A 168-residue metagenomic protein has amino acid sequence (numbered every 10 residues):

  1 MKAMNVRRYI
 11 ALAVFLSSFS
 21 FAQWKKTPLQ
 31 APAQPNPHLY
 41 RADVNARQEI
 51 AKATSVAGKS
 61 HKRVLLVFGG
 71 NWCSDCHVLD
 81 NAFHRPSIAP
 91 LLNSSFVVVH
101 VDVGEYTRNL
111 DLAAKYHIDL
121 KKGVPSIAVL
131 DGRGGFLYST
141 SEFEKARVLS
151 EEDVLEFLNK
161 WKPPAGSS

Functional and structural regions predicted by a protein language model:
K2-I10: Bacterial N-terminal signal peptides that target proteins for export
A13-A22: Hydrophobic h-region of N-terminal signal peptides that target proteins for export in Gram-negative bacteria
W24-S60: N-terminal leader/targeting and pre-domain segments
S60-C73: Short active-site neighborhood of thiol/selenol oxidoreductases, capturing the structured segment around
F68, N81, I88-L110: Thiol-based oxidoreductase modules, predominantly thioredoxin-like and allied folds used for disulfide exchange
N71-D75, A82, V103-R108, G134-F136 (+1 more regions): Solvent-exposed loop/turn segments at secondary-structure junctions within structured extracellular/periplasmic domains
T107-V124, R133: Structural alpha/beta surface segment adjacent to cysteine/selenocysteine redox centers across thiol/disulfide enzymes
K121-S167: Non-catalytic, surface beta->alpha helical segment in thiol-disulfide oxidoreductase systems
